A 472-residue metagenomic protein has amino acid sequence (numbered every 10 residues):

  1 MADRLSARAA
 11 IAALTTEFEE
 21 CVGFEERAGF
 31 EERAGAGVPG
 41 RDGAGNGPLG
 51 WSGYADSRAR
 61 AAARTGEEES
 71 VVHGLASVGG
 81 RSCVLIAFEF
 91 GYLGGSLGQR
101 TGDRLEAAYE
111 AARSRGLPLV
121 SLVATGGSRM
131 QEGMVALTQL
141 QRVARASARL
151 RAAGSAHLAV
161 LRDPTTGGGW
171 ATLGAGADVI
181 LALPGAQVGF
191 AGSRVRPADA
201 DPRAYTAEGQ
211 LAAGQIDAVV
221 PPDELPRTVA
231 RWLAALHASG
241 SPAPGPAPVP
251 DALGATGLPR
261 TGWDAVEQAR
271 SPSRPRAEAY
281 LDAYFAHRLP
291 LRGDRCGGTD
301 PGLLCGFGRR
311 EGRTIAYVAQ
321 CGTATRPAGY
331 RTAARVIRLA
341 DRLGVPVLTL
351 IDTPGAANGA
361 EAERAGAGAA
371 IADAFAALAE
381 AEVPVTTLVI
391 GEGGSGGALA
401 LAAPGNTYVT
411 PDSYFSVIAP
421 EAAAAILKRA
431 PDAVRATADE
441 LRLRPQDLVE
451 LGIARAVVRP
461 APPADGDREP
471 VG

Functional and structural regions predicted by a protein language model:
M1-S82, P226-I315, A319-A324, A334 (+1 more regions): Intrinsically disordered, low-complexity segments enriched in small/flexible residues
A12-E19, Y109, R113, A144-S147 (+12 more regions): Structural signal for hydrophobic packing residues in well-ordered secondary-structure cores of soluble enzyme domains
S57, I86-G94: Glycine-/proline-rich flexible loop or hinge segments
A76-E89, R104-R129, F307-C321, R331-N358: A structural preference for short, pocket-lining loop segments at secondary-structure junctions
L93-R100, E132-V135, T323-A328, A360-G368: Flexible beta-alpha connector loops of hexameric P-loop NTPases
G102-E106, L137, P327-Y330, A334 (+2 more regions): Non-membrane alpha-helical structural segments and their capping/turn regions in soluble enzymes
G126-P242, P354-P470: Conserved catalytic cores of soluble enzyme domains, especially glycine-rich substrate-binding beta-alpha loops
